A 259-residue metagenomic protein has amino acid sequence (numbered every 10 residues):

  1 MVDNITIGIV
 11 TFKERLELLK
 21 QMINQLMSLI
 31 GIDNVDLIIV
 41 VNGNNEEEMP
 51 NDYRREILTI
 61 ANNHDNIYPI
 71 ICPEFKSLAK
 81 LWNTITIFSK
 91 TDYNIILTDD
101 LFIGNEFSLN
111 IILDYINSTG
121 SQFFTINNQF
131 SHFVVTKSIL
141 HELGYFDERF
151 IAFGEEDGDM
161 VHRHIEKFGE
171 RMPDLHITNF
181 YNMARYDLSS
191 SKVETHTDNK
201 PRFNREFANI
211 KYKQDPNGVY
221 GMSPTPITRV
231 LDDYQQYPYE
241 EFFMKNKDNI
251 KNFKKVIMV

Functional and structural regions predicted by a protein language model:
N4-T6, D36, D159: Cell-envelope/extracellular polymer assembly enzymes that use nucleotide-activated donors
R15-L29: Short, well-formed alpha-helical segments that are part of the catalytic scaffolds of diverse glycosyltransferases
Q21, G158-V259: C-terminal catalytic/acceptor-binding lobe
L26-I71: Acidic donor-binding segment of Leloir-type glycosyltransferases
C72-S89: Glycine-rich, basic loop-to-helix element that forms the pyrophosphate-binding segment of sugar-nucleotide handling
N94: Short aromatic/hydrophobic "clamp" motif used to bind/position activated sugar donors
E106-I126: Conserved donor-nucleotide/metal-binding helix-loop-beta segment in metal-dependent transferases, i.e., the alpha-helix
K137-G154, R163-P173: Aromatic-glycine-rich donor-binding/catalytic loop that engages nucleotide-sugar donors across glycosyltransferases
